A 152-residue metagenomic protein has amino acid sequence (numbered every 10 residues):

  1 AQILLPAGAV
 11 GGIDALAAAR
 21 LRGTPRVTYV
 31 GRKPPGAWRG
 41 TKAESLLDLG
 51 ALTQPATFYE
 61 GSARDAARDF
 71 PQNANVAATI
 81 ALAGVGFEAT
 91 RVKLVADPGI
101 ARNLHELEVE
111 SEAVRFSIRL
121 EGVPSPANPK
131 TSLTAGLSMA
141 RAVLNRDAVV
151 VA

Functional and structural regions predicted by a protein language model:
A1-Q2: Rossmann-fold NAD(P)-binding glycine/threonine-rich loop
A9-A152: Active-site-lining helix/loop region of Rossmann-like oxidoreductase modules
